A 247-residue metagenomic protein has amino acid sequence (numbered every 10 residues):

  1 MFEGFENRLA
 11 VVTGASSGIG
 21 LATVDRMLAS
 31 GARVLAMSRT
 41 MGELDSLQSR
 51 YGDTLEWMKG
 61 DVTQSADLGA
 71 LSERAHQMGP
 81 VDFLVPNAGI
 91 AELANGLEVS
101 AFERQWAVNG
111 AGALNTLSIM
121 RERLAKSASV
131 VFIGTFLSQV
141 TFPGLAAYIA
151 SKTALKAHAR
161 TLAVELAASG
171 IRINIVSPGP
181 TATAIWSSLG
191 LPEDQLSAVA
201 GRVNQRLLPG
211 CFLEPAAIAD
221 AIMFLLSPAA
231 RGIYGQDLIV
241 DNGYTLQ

Functional and structural regions predicted by a protein language model:
L9, S16-S17: Conserved glycine-rich cofactor-binding loop
E73, V108-A128, A163-V164, A168 (+1 more regions): Amphipathic alpha-helical dimer-interface segment in Rossmann-like NAD(P)H-dependent oxidoreductases
G89-R104, E122, G144-A147, S187: Conserved mid-core segment of classical short-chain dehydrogenase/reductases
I90, E98-L114, V131, L155: Catalytic Tyr-X3-Lys loop
L117, S151, A159: Active-site helix of classical SDR
T135: Residue(s) in the substrate-gating loop at a strand-loop-helix junction that position the organic substrate next
A167, R172, I233-G235: Short, small/polar-rich loop/turn modules that mediate ligand/substrate recognition or access, typified
M223, Y234-Q247: Short C-terminal tail/terminal secondary-structure segment of NAD(P)H-dependent dehydrogenase/reductase domains
